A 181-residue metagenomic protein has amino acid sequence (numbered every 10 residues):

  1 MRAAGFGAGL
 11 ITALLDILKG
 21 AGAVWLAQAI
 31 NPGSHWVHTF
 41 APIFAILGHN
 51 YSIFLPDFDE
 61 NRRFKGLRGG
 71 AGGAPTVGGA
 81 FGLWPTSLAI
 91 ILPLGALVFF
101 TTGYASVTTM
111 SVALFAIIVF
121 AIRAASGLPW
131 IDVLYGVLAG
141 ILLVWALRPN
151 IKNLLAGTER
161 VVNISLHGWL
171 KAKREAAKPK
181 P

Functional and structural regions predicted by a protein language model:
M1-A21, N50-A74, F100-S111, A146-P181: Interhelical loop and helix-boundary elements at the membrane-water interface of polytopic inner-membrane proteins
M1-G5, A27-N31, G70-T102, F115-A124: Interfacial segments of multi-pass membrane proteins
A8-L14, K19-F64, G82-T86, G95-A96 (+2 more regions): Nucleotide and nucleotide-moiety/phosphate-recognizing core
A89-I90, A105-A113, G127-A139: Loop-to-transmembrane alpha-helix initiation sites
L94-G95, G140-L142: Membrane-cytosol interface at the C-terminal ends of transmembrane alpha helices in small multi-pass membrane proteins
A125-L134, W145-N153: Glycine-rich phosphate/pyrophosphate-binding loop and the adjoining helix
L138-G140, W169-L170: C-terminal all-alpha effector/ligand-binding and dimerization domain of prokaryotic HTH-type transcriptional repressors
